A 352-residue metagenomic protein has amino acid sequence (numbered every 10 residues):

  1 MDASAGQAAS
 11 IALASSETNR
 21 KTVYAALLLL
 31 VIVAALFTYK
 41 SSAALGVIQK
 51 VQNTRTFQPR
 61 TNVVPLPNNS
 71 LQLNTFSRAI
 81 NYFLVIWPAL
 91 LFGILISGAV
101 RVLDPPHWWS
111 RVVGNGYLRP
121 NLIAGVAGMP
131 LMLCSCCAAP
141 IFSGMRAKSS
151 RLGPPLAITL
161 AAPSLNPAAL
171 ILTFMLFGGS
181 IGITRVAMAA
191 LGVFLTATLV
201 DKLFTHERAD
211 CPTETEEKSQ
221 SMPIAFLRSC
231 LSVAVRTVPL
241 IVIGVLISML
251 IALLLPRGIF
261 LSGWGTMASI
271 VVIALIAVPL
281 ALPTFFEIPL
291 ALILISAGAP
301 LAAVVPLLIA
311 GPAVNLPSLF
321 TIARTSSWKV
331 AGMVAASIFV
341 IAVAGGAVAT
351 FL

Functional and structural regions predicted by a protein language model:
D2, G6-R20, T198-P239: Long, contiguous bundles of hydrophobic transmembrane helices that form the permeation core of multi-pass
A26-V47, P120, G178-S219, T321-L352: Juxtamembrane and boundary regions of transmembrane helices in multi-pass small-molecule transporters and channels
S41-N62, S262-T266: Interfacial/capping segments of alpha-helical transmembrane domains
T61-L73, T213-I224: Short, membrane-interfacial amphipathic segments enriched in basic
V64, F76, G93, G98-V113 (+1 more regions): Transmembrane helical segments that form the transport core of multi-pass membrane transport proteins
Q72-P88: Individual transmembrane alpha-helix segments
S97, R101, L131, G192-A197 (+6 more regions): Alpha-helical transmembrane segments of multipass membrane proteins
G128-V186, P256-V330: Membrane-interfacial helix-loop connectors
